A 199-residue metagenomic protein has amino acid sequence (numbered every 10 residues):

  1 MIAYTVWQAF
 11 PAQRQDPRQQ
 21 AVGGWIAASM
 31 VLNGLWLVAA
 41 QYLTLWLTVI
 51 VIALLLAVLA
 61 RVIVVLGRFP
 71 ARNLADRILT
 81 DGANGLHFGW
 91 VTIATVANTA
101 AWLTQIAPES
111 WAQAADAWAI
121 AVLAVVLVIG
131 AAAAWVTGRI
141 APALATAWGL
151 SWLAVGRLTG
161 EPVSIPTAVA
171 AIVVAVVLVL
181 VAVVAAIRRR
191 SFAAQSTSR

Functional and structural regions predicted by a protein language model:
W7-P11, V64-P70, A182-R199: Membrane-interface capping segments at transmembrane-helix boundaries
Q15-I26, G138-A143: Membrane-interfacial loop-to-transmembrane alpha-helix junctions, especially the N-terminal start
W25-W36, V51-I63, T80-N98: Alpha-helical transmembrane segments of multi-pass integral membrane proteins
L35-V49, I106-Q113, W135-V136, L158-V163: Membrane-interface helix caps and helix-loop-helix hairpins in membrane proteins
L54-V64, V128, L150-L153, A175-V181: Alpha-helical transmembrane segments and their membrane-interface exit regions
L79-A131: A mid-sequence, solvent-exposed acidic-amphipathic segment
W111-V128, A141, V155-V179: Membrane-interface transmembrane-helix boundary segments in multi-pass integral membrane proteins
A141-L153: Central hydrophobic cores of alpha-helical transmembrane segments in multi-pass integral membrane proteins
